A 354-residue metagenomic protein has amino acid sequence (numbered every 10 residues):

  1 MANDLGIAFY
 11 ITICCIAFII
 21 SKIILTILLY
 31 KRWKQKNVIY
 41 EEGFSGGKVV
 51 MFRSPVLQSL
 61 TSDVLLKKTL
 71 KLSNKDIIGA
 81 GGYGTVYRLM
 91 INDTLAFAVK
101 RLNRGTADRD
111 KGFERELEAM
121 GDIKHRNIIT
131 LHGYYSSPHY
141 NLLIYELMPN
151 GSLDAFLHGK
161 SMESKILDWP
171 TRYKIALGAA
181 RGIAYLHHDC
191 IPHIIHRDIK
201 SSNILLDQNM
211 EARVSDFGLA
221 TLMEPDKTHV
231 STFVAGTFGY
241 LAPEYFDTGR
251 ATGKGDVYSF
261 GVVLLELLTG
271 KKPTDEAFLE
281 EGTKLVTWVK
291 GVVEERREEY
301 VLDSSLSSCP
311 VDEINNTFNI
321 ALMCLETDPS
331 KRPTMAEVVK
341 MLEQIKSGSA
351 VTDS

Functional and structural regions predicted by a protein language model:
N3-I129, Y134-I144, P149-R181, D226-V230 (+2 more regions): Membrane-proximal cytoplasmic juxtamembrane segment of single-pass receptors with intracellular kinase/kinase-homology
S73, V289-S330: C-terminal lobe substrate-recognition/regulatory segment of protein kinase catalytic domains
R181-I194: Protein kinase catalytic-loop region centered on the HRD/HxD motif
D247-G253: Activation segment
D256: Conserved catalytic-loop aspartate of Hanks-type protein kinases
S330-S354: Regulatory extensions flanking the kinase catalytic core
